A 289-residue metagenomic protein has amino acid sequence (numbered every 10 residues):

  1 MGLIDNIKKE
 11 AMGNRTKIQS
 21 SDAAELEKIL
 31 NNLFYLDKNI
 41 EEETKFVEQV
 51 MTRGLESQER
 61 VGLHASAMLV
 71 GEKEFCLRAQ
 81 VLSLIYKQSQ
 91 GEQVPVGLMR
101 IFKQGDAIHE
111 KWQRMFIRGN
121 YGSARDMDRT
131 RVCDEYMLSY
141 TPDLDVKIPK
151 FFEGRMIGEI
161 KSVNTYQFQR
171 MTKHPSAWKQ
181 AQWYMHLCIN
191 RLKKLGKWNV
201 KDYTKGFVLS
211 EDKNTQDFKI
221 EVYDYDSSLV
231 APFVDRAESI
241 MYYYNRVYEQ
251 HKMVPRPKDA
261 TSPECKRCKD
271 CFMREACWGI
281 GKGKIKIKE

Functional and structural regions predicted by a protein language model:
M1-I157: Metal-dependent nuclease catalytic cores that hydrolyze phosphodiester bonds in DNA/RNA, characterized by
I18, R170-H174, I189-E289: Metal-dependent nuclease catalytic regions and adjoining charged, substrate-binding loops involved in nucleic-acid end
Y86-K87, K161-T165, E211-T215: Short connector loops/turns at beta-strand edges and beta->alpha or beta->beta junctions
E92-Q93, Y166-Q169, F218: Short small-residue beta-strand/loop micro-motif enriched in glycine and branched aliphatics
A107, K111, K179-L187: Short amphipathic alpha-helical face segments that pack within enzyme cores and frequently flank/anchor catalytic
M115-G119, L187-K194: Active-site catalytic microenvironments for nucleophilic, acid-base chemistry
Y136-K179, L192: Non-catalytic protein-protein interaction segments used by genome-maintenance enzymes to assemble and couple activities
I157, W183, F207-V208: Structural beta-sheet core signal
